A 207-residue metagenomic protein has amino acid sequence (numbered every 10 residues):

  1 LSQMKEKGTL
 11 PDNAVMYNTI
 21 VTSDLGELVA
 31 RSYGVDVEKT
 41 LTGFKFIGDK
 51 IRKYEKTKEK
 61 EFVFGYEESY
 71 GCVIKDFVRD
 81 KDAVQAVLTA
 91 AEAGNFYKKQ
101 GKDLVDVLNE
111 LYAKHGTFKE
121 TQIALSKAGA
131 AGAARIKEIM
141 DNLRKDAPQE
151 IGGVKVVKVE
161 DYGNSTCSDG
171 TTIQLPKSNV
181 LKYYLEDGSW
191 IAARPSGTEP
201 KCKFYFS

Functional and structural regions predicted by a protein language model:
L1-K5: Cysteine protease catalytic core and zymogen-processing segment of caspase-like enzymes
K7, P11-R194, K201-K203: Phosphate-binding and adjacent anionic-ligand microenvironments
Y205-S207: Short, intrinsically disordered, charge-balanced linker/junction segments flanking boundaries in proteins
